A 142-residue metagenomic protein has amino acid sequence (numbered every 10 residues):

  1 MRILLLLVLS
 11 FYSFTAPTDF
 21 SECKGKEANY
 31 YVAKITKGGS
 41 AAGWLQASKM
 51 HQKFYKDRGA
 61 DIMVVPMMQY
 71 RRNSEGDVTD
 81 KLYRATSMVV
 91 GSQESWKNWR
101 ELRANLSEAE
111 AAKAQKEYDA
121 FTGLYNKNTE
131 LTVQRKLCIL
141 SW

Functional and structural regions predicted by a protein language model:
I3-Y12: Sec-dependent N-terminal signal peptides
S13-P17, T129-L131: Secretory-pathway extracellular proteins and peptide precursors enriched for disulfide-bonded cysteines
A16-E22, F54-N98: Short, glycine- and small/hydrophobic-rich beta-strand elements in well-ordered beta-sheets
P17-G43: Immediate post-signal-peptide N-terminus of mature secreted/exported proteins
K26, V65-P66, E108: Beta-strand-enriched cores of mature, soluble protein domains
T36-A47, M88-G91, K113: Extracytoplasmic/periplasmic, Sec-exported soluble proteins
S40-V64, A104-L106: Extended intrinsically disordered, low-complexity coil regions enriched in Ser, Thr, Gly, Ala and often Pro
K81-W142: Surface-exposed, polar helix/loop patches in the mature regions of secreted/periplasmic/lumenal proteins that form
